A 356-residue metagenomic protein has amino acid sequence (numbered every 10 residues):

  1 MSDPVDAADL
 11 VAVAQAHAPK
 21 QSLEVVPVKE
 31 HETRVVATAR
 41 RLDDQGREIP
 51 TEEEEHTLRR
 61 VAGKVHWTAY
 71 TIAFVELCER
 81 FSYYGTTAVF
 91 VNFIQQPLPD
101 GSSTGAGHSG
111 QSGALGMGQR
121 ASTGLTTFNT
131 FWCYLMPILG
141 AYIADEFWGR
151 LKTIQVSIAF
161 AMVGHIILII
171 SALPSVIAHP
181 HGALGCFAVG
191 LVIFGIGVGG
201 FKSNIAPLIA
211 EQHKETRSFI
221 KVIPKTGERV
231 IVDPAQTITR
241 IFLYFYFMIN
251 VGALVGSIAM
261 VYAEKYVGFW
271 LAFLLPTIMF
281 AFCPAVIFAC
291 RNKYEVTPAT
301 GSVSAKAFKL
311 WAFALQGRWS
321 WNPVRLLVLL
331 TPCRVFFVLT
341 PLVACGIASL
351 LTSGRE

Functional and structural regions predicted by a protein language model:
S2-F74, E215-T216, D233, V255 (+1 more regions): Intracellular loop-helix junctions on the cytosolic face of multi-pass helical membrane proteins
L42-V75, R80-R150, I170-L184, H213-T239: First extracellular/luminal loop
R80, Y84, G195-N204, L254: Small-residue-rich segments within alpha-helical transmembrane domains of MFS-like 12-TM solute carriers
N129-M136, A161, V198, T226-I287: Glycine-rich segments within core transmembrane alpha-helices of 12-TM secondary carriers
K152-S171: Structural signature of the two symmetry-related core transmembrane helices
M162-G164, A178-F201: Hydrophobic core of transmembrane alpha-helices in multi-pass small-molecule transporters, especially MFS/SLC-type
I167-L168, S175, F194, I287: MFS-fold secondary transporters
